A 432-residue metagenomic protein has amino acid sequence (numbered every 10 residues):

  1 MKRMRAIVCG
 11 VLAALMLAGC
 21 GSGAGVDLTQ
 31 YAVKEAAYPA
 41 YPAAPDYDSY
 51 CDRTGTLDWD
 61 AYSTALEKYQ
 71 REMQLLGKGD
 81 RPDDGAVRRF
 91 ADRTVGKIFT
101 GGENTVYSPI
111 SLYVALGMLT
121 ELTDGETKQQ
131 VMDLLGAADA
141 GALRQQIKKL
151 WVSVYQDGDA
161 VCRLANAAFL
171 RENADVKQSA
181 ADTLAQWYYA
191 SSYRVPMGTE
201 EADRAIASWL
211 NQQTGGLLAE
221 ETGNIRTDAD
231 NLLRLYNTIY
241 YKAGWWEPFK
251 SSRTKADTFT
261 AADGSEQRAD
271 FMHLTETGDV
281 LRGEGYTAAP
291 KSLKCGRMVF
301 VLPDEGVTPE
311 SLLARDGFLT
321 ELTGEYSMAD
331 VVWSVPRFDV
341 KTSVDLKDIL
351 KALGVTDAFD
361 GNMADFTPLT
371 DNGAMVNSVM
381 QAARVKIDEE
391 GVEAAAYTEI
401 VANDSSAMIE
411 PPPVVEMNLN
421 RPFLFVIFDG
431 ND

Functional and structural regions predicted by a protein language model:
M1-V8: Bacterial N-terminal signal peptides that target proteins for export
M16-G19: C-terminal motif of bacterial Sec signal peptides marking the signal peptidase cleavage site
G21-G23: Bacterial signal peptide processing site
G25-G85: N-terminal low-complexity, Pro/Thr/Ser-rich intrinsically disordered segments that act as propeptides or flexible
A37, P42, D46-T54, G102 (+4 more regions): Non-catalytic, conformational "gating/processing" segments within enzyme and secreted inhibitor domains
E72-C162: Post-signal peptide N-terminal segment of secreted/secretory-pathway proteins
P303-S327: Internal alpha/beta scaffold segment
F423-D432: C-terminal or internal capping secondary-structure element at the end of a domain, subdomain, or sheet
